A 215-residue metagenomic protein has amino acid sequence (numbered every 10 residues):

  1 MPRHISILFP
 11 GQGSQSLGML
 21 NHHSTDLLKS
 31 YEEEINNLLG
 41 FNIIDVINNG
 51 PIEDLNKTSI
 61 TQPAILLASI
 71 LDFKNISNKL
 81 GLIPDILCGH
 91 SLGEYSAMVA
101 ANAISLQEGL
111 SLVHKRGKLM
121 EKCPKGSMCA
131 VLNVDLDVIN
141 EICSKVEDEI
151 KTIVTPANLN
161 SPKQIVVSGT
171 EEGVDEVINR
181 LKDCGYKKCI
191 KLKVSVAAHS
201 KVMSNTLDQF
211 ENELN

Functional and structural regions predicted by a protein language model:
P2-C88, V167: Helix-rich "cap/lid" substructures immediately adjacent to catalytic or cofactor-binding pockets
Q12-S14, L38-F41, A101-N215: Alpha/beta catalytic cores of group-transfer enzymes, especially the acyltransferase/condensing modules of polyketide
E33-E34, L67-L71, E94, Q107 (+1 more regions): A broad detector of short, well-ordered amphipathic alpha-helices that serve as recognition/interaction surfaces
I52-E53, C88-L92, M128-V134: Short, glycine/charge-rich beta-strand/loop segments that flank catalytic centers and engage negatively charged groups
I65, D72, A97-V99, L119 (+1 more regions): Hydrophobic side chains within alpha-helical segments
S69, D85-G93, A97, S105: Gly/Ala-rich beta-loop-alpha elbow adjacent to hydrolase catalytic centers
N75, K79, M98-I104: Alpha-helix C-terminal capping segments
